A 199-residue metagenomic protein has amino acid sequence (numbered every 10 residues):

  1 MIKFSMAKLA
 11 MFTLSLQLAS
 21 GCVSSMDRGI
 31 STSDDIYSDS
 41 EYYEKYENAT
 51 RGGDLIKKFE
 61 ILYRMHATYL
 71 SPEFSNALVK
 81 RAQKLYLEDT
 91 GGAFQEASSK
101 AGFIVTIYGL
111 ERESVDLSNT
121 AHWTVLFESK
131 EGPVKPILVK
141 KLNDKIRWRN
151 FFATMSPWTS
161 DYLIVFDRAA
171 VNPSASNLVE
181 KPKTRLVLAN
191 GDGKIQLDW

Functional and structural regions predicted by a protein language model:
M1-A10: Bacterial N-terminal signal peptides that target proteins for export
A10-L16: Hydrophobic helical h-region of N-terminal Sec-dependent signal peptides in bacterial secretory/periplasmic proteins
L18-G21: C-terminal motif of bacterial Sec signal peptides marking the signal peptidase cleavage site
V23-W199: Conserved functional micro-motifs across diverse proteins
